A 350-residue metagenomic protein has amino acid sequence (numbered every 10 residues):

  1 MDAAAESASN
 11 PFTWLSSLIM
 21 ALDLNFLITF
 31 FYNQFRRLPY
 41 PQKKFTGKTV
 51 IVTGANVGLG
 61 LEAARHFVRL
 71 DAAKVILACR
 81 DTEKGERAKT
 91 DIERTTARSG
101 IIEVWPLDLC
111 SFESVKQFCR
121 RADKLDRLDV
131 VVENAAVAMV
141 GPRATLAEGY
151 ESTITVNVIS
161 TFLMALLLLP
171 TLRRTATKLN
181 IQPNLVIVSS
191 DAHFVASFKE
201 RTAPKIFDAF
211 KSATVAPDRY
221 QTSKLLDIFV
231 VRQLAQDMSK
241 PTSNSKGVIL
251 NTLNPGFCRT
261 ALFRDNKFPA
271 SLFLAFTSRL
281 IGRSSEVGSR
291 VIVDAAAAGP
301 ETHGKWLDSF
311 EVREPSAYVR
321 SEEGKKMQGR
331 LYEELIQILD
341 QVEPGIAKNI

Functional and structural regions predicted by a protein language model:
D2-K43, E322-I350: Intracellular terminal tails of multi-pass secondary transporters
L18, N25-R264, G345-N349: Rossmann-fold NAD(P)H-dependent dehydrogenase/reductase core
R65, E86-K89, S289, A296 (+2 more regions): Residues within alpha-helical segments
L77, L107, L280, R320-E323: Pocket-edge positions in alpha/beta enzyme catalytic cores
V115, A275-S316, K325-M327, Q341: C-terminal helical subdomain
C119, L169, V231-A235, V293-A296 (+2 more regions): Non-transmembrane alpha-helical segments in soluble domains of secreted/periplasmic/extracellular proteins
A144-T145, S316-R320: Short acidic, glycine/proline-rich loop/turn micro-motifs
N266-F268, L272: Mobile gating loops/cap/lid regions near enzyme active sites that modulate substrate access
